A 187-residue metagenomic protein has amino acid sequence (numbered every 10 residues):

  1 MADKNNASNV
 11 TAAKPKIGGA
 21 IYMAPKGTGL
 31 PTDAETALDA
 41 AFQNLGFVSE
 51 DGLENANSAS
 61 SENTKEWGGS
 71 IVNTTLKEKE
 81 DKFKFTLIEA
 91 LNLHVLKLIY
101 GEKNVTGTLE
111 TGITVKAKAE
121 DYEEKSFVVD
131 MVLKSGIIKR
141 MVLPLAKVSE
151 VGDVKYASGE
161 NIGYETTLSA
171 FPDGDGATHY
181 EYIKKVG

Functional and structural regions predicted by a protein language model:
M1-L45: Polar/acidic, low-complexity leader/linker segments enriched in S/T/G and N/D
K14-K16, E78-K82, Y122-E124, G136 (+1 more regions): A general secondary-structure signal for short beta-strands and their flanking turns/coil in non-transmembrane regions
L38-T86: A glycine-rich, hydrophobic loop/mini-helix early in the fold
A56-S58, I88, D130-V132, P144 (+2 more regions): A structural detector for beta-sheet-dominated domains
S70-N73, V129-M131, V154-Y156: Beta-strand-rich interaction surfaces with strong enrichment in secreted/lumenal proteins
N73-L93, G159-D173: Oligomerization/assembly interface segments of phage tail-like spikes and tubes
L93-M141: Short helix-loop boundary/capping segments
I137-G187: Mixed-charge, glycine-accented linear interaction segment located at domain edges/termini
